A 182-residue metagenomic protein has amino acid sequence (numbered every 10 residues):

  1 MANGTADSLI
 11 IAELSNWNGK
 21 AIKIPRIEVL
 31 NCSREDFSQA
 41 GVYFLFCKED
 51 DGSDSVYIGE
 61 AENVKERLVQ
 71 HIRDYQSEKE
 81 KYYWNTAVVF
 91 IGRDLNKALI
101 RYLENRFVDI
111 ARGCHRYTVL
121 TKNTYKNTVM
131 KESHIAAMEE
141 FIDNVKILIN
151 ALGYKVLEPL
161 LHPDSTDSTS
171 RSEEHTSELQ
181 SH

Functional and structural regions predicted by a protein language model:
M1-Q70, D94, A98, Y102 (+2 more regions): GIY-YIG nuclease catalytic motif and its immediate N-terminal context
Y57, G92, N96, I100 (+2 more regions): Generic alpha-helical structural element
V64-G113: Conserved short loop/helix modules at catalytic or binding sites in compact beta-alpha or helix-hairpin-helix contexts
R73, S77, R112, R116 (+4 more regions): Generic surface-pattern signal
A111-T128: Coupling/hinge elements of helicase-like and P-loop NTPase modules
N123-K155: Long, charge-rich alpha-helical interaction segments
E178-H182: Long, leucine- and charge-enriched amphipathic alpha-helices that form heptad-repeat coiled-coil/leucine-zipper-like
